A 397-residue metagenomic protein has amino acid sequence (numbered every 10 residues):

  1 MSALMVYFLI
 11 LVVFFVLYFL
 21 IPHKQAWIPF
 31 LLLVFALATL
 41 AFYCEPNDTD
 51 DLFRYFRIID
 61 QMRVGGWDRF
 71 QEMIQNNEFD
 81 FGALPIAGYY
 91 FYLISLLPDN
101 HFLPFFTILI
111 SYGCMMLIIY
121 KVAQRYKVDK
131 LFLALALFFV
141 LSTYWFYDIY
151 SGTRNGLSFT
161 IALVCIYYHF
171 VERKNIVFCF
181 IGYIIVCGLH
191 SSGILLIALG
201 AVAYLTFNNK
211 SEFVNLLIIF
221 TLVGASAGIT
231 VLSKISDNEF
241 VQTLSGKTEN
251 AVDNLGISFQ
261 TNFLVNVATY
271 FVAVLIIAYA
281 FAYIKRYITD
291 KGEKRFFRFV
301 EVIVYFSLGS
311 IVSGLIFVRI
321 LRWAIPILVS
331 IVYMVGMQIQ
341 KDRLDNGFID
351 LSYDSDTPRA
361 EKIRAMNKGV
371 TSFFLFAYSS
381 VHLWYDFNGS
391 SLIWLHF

Functional and structural regions predicted by a protein language model:
Y43-R69, G88, L195-A324, N388-F397: Alpha-helical transmembrane segments and terminal signal-anchor/GPI-anchor hydrophobic tails, characterized by long
R57-D60, Q71-D99: Short hydrophobic/aromatic helix or loop-helix immediately within or flanking a transmembrane segment in polytopic
F106-R125: Transmembrane-helix motifs of polytopic, lipid-linked glycan transferases
I119-L141: Transmembrane-helix signature of polytopic, membrane-embedded enzymes that assemble or transfer cell-envelope glycans
A136, Y147-A162, I166, L189 (+1 more regions): Membrane-water interface signatures at transmembrane helix termini and the short loops that connect adjacent helices
A162-V177: Membrane-interface transmembrane helices that cradle and orient dolichyl/undecaprenyl
V177-V202, L308: Membrane-interface alpha helices of multi-pass inner-membrane proteins
F306, S352-F397: Transmembrane helical bundles and short interhelical boundary loops of multi-pass, membrane-embedded
